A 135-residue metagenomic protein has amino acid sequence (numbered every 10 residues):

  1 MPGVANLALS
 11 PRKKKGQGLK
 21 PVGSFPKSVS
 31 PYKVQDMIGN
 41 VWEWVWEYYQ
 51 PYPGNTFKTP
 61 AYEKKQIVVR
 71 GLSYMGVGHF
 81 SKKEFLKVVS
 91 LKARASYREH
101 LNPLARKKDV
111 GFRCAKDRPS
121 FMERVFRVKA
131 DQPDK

Functional and structural regions predicted by a protein language model:
M1-R94, Q132: Functional-site microenvironments in short loops/helix caps that host divalent-cation chemistry
Q50-P51, N102, F121-E123: Flexible, glycine-rich phosphate/dinucleotide-binding loops and adjacent beta-alpha linkers at cofactor/substrate
E63, L104-R106: A generic structural micro-feature
S73, P103, F126: Histidine-anchored, small-residue-rich loop motif
Y97-P103: Short, P/G- and charge-enriched loop/turn segments at secondary-structure junctions
K108-R124: Short, structured beta-strand segments at or near domain termini in extracellular proteins/domains
R118, V128-D134: Pro/Ala/Gly-rich low-complexity, hydrophilic intrinsically disordered segments
E123, D134-K135: Low-complexity Ser/Thr/Gly/Asn-rich repetitive segments
